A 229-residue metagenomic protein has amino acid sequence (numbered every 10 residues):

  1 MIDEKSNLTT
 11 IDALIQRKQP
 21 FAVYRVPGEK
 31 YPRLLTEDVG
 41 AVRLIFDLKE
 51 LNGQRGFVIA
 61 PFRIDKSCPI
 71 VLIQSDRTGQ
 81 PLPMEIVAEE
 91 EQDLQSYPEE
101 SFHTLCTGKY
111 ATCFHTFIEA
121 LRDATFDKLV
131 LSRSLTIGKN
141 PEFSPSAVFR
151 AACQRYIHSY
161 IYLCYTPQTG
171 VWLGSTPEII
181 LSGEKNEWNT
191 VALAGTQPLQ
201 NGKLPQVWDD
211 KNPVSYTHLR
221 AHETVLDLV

Functional and structural regions predicted by a protein language model:
I2-N7, L48-L51, K109, A152-R155 (+1 more regions): Short, solvent-exposed secondary-structure boundary motifs
I2-T36, K139: Short Lys/Arg-enriched alpha/beta "domain-start" segment
K18-Q19, R25-E29, N140-P213: An anion-binding catalytic pocket shared by soluble metabolic enzymes
P32-V39, G174-T176: Short amphipathic beta-strand/extended segments with alternating polar/hydrophobic composition
T36-G138, F143, P213-V214: Non-catalytic accessory segments adjacent to catalytic cores
T217-T224: Conserved small/polar residues in nucleotide/adenosyl-binding loops
L228-V229: Hydrophobic alpha-helical segments, chiefly the membrane-spanning helices and signal/signal-anchor peptides
